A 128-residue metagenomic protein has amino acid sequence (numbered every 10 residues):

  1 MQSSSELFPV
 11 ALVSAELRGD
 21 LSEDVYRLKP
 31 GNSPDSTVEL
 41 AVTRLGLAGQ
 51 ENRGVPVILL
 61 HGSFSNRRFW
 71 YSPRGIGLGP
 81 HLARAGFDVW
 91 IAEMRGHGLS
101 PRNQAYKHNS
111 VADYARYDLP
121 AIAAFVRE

Functional and structural regions predicted by a protein language model:
Q2-E6: Flexible, low-complexity segments
L7-L12, G75-P80, S110: Secondary-structure junction/capping motif
P9-E51: N-terminal cap/lid segment of alpha/beta-hydrolase-fold proteins
L12-E16, L99, E128: Glycine/serine-rich loop-strand microenvironments at binding/catalytic pocket rims
S36-L40, D88, D118: A general secondary-structure boundary signal
L47-P101: Short, surface-exposed "cap/lid" segments of acyl-processing enzymes
S100-H108: Surface-exposed, active-site-proximal loop segments in enzymatic domains
H108-R127: Alpha/beta-hydrolase active-site loop
